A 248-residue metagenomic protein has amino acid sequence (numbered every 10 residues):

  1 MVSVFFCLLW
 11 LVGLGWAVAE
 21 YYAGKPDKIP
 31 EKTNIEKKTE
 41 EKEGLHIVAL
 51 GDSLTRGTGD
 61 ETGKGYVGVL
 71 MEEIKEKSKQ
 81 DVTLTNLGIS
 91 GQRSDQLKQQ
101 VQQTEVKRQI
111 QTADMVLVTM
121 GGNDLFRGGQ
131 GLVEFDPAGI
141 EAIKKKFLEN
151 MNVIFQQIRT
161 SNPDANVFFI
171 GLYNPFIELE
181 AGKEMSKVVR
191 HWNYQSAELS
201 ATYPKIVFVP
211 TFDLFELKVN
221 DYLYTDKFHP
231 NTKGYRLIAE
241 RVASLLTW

Functional and structural regions predicted by a protein language model:
V2-A17: Hydrophobic membrane-insertion alpha-helices, especially the h-region of bacterial N-terminal signal peptides
G24-G88, V106-R108: Serine-esterase "nucleophile elbow" of acetyl-processing enzymes
N34-E40, L97-D114, V153-T160: Short amphipathic alpha-helices and their capping/turn segments at secondary-structure boundaries
I47-A49, T83-G88, D114-T119, N166-I170 (+1 more regions): Structural recognition of the beta-strand scaffold that forms the well-ordered cores of secreted hydrolase catalytic
Q99-A142: Oxyanion-hole/transition-state-stabilizing segment in secreted/luminal serine hydrolases and related acyltransferases
F155-V189: Active-site segments of SGNH/GDSL-like serine hydrolases that catalyze O-acetyl group transfer/hydrolysis on lipids
P175-P210: Substrate-gating cap/lid alpha-helix
D226-W248: Histidine-centered active-site loop/cap adjacent to the catalytic His in serine esterases/O-acetyl transfer systems
